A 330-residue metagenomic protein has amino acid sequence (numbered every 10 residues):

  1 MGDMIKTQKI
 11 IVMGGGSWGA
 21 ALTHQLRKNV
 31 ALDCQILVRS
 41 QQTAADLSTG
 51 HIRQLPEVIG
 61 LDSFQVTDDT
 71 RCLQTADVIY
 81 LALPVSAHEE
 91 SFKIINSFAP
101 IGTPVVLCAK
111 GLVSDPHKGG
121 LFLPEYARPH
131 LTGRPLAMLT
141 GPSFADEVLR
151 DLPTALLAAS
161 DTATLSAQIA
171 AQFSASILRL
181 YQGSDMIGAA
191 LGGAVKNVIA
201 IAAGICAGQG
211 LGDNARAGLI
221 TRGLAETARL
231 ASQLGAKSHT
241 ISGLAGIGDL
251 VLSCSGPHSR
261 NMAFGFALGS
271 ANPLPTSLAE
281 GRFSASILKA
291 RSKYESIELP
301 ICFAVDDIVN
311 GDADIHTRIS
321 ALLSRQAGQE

Functional and structural regions predicted by a protein language model:
G2-I59, S63-D68, I94, D115: NAD(P)+-binding Rossmann beta1-loop-alpha1 motif at the extreme N-terminus of oxidoreductases
T7-K9, T103, T154: Nucleotide donor/acceptor-binding cores
V12, I36, V105-L107, M138 (+1 more regions): Structural beta-sheet core signal
M13, S17, A21, Q42 (+15 more regions): Conserved active-site and cofactor/substrate-binding residues in soluble primary-metabolism enzymes
I59-D62, V66-D151, I169-A171: Rossmann-like NAD(P)(H) cofactor-binding subdomain of soluble oxidoreductases
F98, Y126-L136, P153-T240: Internal alpha-helical scaffold of NAD(P)-dependent oxidoreductase catalytic cores
L107, P135-T140, L180-S184, G243 (+1 more regions): General beta-strand structural signal in soluble alpha/beta enzymes
A203-G204, S232-S242, G246-E330: NAD(P)-dependent Rossmann-like dehydrogenase/reductase catalytic/cofactor-binding core
